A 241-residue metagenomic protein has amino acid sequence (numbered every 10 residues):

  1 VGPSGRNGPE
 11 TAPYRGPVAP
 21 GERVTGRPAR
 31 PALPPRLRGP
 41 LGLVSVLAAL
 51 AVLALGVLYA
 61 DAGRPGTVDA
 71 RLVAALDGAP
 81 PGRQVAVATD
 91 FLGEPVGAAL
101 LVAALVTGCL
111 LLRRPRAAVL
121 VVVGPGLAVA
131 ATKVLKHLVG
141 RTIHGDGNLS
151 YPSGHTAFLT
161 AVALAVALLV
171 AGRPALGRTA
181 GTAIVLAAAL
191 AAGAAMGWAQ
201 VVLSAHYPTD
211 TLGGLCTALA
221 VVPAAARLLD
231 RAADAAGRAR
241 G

Functional and structural regions predicted by a protein language model:
V1-G97, K136-H144: N-terminal transmembrane-helix/juxtamembrane module of multi-pass inner/ER membrane proteins
R30-P31, G82-Q84, A99-T107, A192-G197: Hydrophobic, membrane-inserted alpha-helices
R38-A49, V102-L127: Interfacial segments of alpha-helical transmembrane regions
V57-L58, V106-L112, Q200-V201: Hydrophobic alpha-helical transmembrane segments
A70, V85-G93, L120, R178-A187: Short, amphipathic, aromatic/basic-enriched membrane-interface segments that mark the entry/exit of transmembrane
D90-R113, V166, V170: Hydrophobic alpha-helical transmembrane segments
V119-G147: Hydrophobic alpha-helical transmembrane segments of integral membrane proteins
K136, T142-G241: Membrane-embedded catalytic cores of phosphoryl/pyrophosphoryl-handling enzymes
